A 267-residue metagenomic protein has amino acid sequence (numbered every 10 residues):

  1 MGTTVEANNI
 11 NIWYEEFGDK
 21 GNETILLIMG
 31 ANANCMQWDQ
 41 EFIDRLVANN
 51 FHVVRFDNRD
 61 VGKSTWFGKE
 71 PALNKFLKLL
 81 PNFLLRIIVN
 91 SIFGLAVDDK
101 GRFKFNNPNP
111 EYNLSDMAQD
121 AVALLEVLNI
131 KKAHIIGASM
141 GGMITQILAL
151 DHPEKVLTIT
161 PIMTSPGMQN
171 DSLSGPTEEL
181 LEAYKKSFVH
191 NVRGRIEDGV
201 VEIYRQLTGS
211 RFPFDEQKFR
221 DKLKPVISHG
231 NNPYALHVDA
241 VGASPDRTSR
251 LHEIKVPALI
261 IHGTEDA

Functional and structural regions predicted by a protein language model:
M1-N11: N-terminal cap/lid segment of alpha/beta-hydrolase-fold proteins
I10-K104: Conserved HGGG/HGGXW glycine-rich cap/lid loop of the alpha/beta-hydrolase fold
F83, I87-L95, G101-K104, P108 (+1 more regions): Conserved acidic catalytic loop of the alpha/beta-hydrolase fold
K131-L173: Conserved hydrolase catalytic core segment
M168-K224: Helix-rich cap/lid subdomain of alpha/beta-hydrolase
L223-R247: Hydrophobic, aromatic-rich cap/lid helix
I254, I260-H262: Short beta-strand/loop motif that positions the catalytic acidic residue of the alpha/beta-hydrolase fold
E265-A267: Acidic catalytic loop of the alpha/beta-hydrolase fold
